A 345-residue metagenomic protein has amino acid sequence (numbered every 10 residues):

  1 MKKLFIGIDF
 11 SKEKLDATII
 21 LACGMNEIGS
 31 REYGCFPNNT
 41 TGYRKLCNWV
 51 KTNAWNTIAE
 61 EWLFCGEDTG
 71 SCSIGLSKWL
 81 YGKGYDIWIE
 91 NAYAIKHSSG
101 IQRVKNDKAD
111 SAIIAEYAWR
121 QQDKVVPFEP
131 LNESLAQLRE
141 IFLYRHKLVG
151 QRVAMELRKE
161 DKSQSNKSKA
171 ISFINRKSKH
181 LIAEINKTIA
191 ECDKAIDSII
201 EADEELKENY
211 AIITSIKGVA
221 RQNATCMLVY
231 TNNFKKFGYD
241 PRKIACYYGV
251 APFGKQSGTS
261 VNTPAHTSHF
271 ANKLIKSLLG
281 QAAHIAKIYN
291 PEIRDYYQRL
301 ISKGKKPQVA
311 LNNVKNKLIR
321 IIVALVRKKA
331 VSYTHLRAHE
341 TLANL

Functional and structural regions predicted by a protein language model:
K2-L21: Gly/Thr-rich phosphate-binding beta-strand-loop-beta motif of the actin/hexokinase/Hsp70
C23-L63: Nucleic-acid-processing active sites and adjacent nucleic-acid-binding tracks, predominantly divalent metal-dependent
C65-G75: Acidic, metal-coordinating catalytic cores used for nucleic-acid/nucleotide bond scission and strand-transfer chemistry
A92-A211: Long, charge-rich intrinsically disordered scaffolds of nucleic-acid metabolism proteins
V126-E140, A170, T263-H266, D295-N312: Short, solvent-exposed helix-loop connector elements
S215, R221, M227-K303, P307: Phosphate-backbone recognition surface of nucleic-acid-processing proteins
T334-T341: Conserved small/polar residues in nucleotide/adenosyl-binding loops
